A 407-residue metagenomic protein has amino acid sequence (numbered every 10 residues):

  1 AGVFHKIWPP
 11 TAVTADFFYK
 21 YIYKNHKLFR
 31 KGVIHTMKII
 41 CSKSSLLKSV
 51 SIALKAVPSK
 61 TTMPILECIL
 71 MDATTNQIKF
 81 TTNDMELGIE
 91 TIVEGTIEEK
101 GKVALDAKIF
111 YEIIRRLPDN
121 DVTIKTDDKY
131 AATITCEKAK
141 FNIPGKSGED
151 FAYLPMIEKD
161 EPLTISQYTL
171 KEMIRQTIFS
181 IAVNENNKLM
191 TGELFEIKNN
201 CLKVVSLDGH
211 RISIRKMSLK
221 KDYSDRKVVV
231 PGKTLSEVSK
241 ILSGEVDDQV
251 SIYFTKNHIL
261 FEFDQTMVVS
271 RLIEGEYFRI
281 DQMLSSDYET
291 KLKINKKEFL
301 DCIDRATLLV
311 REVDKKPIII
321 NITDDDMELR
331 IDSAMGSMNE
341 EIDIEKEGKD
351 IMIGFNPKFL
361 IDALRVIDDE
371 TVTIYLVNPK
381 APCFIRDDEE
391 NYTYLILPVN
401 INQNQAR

Functional and structural regions predicted by a protein language model:
A1, T11-A15: Ala/Thr-enriched low-complexity intrinsically disordered regions
T14-R407: Structural preference for solvent-exposed beta-strand-turn elements and adjacent flexible terminal/loop segments within
